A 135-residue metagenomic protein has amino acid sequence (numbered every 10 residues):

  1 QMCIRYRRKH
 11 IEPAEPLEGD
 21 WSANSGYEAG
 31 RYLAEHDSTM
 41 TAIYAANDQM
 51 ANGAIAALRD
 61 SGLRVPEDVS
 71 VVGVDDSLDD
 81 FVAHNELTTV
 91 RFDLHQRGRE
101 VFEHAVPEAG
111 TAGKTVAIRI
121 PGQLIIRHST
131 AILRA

Functional and structural regions predicted by a protein language model:
M2-I4: Short, small-residue-biased leader/transition segments that mark boundaries at the very start of proteins
Y6-K9: Short helix-loop-beta junction
I11, A34-A135: Flexible loop/turn connectors
A14: Acyl-group handling in specialized metabolite and lipid biosynthesis
L17-E18, V90: Short acidic-hydrophobic, aromatic-tinged amphipathic segments that line or gate anion-handling sites
E18-H36: Structural motif
